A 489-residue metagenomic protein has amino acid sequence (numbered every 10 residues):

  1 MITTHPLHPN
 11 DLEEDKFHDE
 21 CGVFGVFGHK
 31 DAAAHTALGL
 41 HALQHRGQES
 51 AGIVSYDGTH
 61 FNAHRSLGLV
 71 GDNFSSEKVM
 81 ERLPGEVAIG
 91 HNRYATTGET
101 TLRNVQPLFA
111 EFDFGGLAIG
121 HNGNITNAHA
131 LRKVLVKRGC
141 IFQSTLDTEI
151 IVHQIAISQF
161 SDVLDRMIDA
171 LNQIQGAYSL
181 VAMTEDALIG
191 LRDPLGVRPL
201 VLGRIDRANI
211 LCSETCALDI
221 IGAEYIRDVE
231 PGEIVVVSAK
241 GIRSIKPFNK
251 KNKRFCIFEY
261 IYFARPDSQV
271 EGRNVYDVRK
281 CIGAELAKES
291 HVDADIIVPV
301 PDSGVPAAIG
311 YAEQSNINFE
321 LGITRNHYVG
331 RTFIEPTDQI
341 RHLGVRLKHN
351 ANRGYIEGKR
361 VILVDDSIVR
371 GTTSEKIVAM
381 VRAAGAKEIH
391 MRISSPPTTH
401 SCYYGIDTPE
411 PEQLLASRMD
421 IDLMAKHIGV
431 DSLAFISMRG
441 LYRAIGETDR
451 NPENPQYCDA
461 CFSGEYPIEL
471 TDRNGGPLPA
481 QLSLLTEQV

Functional and structural regions predicted by a protein language model:
M1-P231, V236-A294, V300, E388 (+1 more regions): Conserved short alpha-helical segments that host acidic/polar catalytic motifs at enzyme active sites
D31-A33, T96-T97, N127, V197-R198 (+7 more regions): Flexible loop/turn segments at secondary-structure boundaries
F74, S144, E149, F319-G330 (+1 more regions): A conserved beta-strand->alpha-helix junction
G120, M183, L191-R192, G203 (+12 more regions): Generic beta-strand/beta-sheet core signal
I150-D162, P301, E313-R331: Amphipathic alpha-helical
D169, C216-A217, E224-Y225, V229-E233 (+5 more regions): Phosphate/diphosphate-binding loops
L171, D186-A187, R204, G222-D228 (+2 more regions): PRPP-dependent phosphoribosyltransferase catalytic core
N316-V361, G371-T372, T399-G405: Short, glycine/charge-rich flexible loops or terminal/linker lids adjacent to PRPP-binding catalytic cores
